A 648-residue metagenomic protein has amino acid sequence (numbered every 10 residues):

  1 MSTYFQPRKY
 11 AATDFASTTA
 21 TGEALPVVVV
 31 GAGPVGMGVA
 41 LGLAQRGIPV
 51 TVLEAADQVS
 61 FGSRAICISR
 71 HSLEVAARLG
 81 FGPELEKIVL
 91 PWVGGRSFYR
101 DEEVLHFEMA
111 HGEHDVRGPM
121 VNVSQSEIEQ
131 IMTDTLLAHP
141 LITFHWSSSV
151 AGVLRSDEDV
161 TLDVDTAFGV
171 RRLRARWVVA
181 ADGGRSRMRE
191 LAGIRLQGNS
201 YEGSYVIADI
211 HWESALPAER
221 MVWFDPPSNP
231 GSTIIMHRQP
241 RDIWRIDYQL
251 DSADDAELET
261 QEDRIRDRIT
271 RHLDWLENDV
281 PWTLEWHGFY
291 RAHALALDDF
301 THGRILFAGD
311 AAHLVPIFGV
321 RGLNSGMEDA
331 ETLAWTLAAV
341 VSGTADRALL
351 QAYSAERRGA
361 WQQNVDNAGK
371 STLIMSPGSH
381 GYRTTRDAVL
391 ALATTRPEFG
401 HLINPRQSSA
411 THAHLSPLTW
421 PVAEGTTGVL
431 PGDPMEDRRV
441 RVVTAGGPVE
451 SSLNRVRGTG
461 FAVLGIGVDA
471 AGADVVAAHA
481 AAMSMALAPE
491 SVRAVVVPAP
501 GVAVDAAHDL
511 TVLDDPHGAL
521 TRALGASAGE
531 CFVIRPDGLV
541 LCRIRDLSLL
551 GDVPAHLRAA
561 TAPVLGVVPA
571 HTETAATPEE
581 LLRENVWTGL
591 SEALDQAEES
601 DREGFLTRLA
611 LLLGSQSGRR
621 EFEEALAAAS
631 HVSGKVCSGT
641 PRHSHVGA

Functional and structural regions predicted by a protein language model:
S2-V30, Q45-R46, Y99-E102, Q130 (+3 more regions): Helical substrate-recognition/capping region of FAD-dependent monooxygenase/halogenase enzymes
Q6-R8, P240-D242, E259-S325, A345 (+3 more regions): FAD/FMN-dependent oxidoreductases across multiple families
E23, F168-W177: Core beta-strand elements of the Rossmann-like FAD/NAD(P) dinucleotide-binding domain in flavoenzyme oxidoreductases
A32-P34: Glycine-rich Rossmann-fold phosphate-binding loop(s) that bind the pyrophosphate of adenine dinucleotide cofactors
A44-R64: Glycine-rich FAD pyrophosphate-binding loop
R64, I68-T135: Active-site-adjacent segment of FAD-dependent monooxygenases/related oxidoreductases
D134, D157, W177, A181-A292: Conserved FAD-binding catalytic core of PHBH/FMO-like flavoproteins
W146-V160: A conserved short coil-to-beta-strand element within the FAD-binding core of flavoproteins
